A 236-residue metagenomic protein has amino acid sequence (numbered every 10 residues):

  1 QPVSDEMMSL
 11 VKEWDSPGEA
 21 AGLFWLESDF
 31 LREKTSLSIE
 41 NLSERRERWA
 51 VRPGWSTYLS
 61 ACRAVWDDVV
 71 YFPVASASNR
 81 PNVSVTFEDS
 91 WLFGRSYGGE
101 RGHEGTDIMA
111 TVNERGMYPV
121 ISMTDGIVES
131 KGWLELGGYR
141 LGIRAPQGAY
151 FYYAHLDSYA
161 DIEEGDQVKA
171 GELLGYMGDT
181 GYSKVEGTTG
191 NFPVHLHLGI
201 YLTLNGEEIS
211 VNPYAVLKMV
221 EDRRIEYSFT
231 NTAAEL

Functional and structural regions predicted by a protein language model:
Q1-M7, W14: Long amphipathic alpha-helical coiled-coil/heptad-repeat bundle
L10, A21-Y139, A170, D222-L236: Surface-exposed, glycine-biased beta-strand/turn segments
R101-N113, G142-A149, I200-E207: Small beta-barrel nucleic-acid-binding modules, principally OB-folds
T106-I108, A170, L174-M177, H195-Y201: Active-site scaffold segments
I121-S158, V185-H195: Zn2+-dependent peptidoglycan hydrolase active-site motif and core
R140-I143, V168-G187: Short hydrophobic beta/alpha edge segments that flank linear recognition/processing sites
E164, T189-L236: Acidic, glycine-rich catalytic/binding loops that coordinate metals and/or anionic ligands
